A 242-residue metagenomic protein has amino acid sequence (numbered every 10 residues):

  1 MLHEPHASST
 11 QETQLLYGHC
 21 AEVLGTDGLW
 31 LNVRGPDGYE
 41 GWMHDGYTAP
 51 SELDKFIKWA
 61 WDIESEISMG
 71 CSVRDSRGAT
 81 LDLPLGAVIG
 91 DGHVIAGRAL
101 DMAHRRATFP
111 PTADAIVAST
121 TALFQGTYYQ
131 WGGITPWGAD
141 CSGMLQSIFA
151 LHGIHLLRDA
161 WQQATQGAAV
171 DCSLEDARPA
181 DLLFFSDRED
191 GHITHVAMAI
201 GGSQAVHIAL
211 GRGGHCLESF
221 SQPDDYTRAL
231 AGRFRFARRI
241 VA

Functional and structural regions predicted by a protein language model:
M1-L2, I57-S72, A150-A164, I200: Short, basic/aromatic beta-hairpin or loop at an interaction surface
L2-E4, R74, S186: Core beta-strand residues in small-molecule sensory/regulatory alpha/beta domains
H6, T13, Y17-E22, D27-L29 (+1 more regions): Boundary regions of SH3-family modules and the immediately adjacent low-complexity/disordered segments in eukaryotic
P50, K58, V170-C172, T194 (+1 more regions): Aromatic- and glycine-rich peptidoglycan recognition patches
Y128, I134, S186-H195, A209-C216: Active-site loop architecture of trypsin-fold serine endopeptidases
Y128-P179: Catalytic cysteine-centered active-site loop
D176-D190: A structural-propensity feature for long, helix-poor, extended segments
